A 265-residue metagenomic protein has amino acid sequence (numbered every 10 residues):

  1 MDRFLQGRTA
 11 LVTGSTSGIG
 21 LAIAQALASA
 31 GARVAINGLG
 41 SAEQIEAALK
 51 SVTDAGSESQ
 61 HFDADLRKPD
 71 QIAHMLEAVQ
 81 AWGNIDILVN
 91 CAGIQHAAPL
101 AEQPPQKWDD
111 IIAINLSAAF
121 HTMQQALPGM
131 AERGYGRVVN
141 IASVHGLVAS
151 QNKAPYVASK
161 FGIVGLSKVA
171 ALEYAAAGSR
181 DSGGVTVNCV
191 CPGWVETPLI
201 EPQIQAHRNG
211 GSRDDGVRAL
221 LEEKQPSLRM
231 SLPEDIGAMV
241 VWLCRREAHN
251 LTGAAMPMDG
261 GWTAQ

Functional and structural regions predicted by a protein language model:
T9, T16-S17: Conserved glycine-rich cofactor-binding loop
A73, G93-D109, P128, E132 (+2 more regions): Conserved mid-core segment of classical short-chain dehydrogenase/reductases
P99-L100, P104-I112, V138, V217 (+1 more regions): Substrate-binding pocket helix/loop in short-chain dehydrogenase/reductase
F120-M123, L127, A131, Y135 (+2 more regions): C-terminal substrate-recognition "lid" of short-chain dehydrogenase/reductases
M123, S159, S167: Active-site helix of classical SDR
S143: Residue(s) in the substrate-gating loop at a strand-loop-helix junction that position the organic substrate next
A175, S179-D181, T186, L251-G253: Short, small/polar-rich loop/turn modules that mediate ligand/substrate recognition or access, typified
